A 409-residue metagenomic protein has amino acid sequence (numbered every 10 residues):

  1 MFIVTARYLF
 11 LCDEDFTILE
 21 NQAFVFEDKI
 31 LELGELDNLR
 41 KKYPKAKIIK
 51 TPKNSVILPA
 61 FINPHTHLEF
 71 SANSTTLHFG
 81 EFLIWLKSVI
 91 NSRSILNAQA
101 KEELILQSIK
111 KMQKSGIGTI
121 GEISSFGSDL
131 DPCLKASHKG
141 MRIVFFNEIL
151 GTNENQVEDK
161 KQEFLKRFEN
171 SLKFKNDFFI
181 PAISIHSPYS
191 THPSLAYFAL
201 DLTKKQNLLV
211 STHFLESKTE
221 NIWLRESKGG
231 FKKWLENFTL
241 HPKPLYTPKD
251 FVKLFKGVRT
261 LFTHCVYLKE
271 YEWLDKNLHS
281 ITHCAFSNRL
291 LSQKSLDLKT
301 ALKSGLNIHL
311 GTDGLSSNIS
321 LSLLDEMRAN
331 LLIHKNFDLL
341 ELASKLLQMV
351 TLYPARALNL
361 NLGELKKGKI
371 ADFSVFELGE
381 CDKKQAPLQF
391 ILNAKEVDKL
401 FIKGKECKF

Functional and structural regions predicted by a protein language model:
M1-K42, R356, L360, K405: N-terminal metal-binding scaffold of metallo-dependent hydrolase/deaminase domains
F2-A6, K41-I84, L106, K110 (+1 more regions): Replace "His-x-His-based motif
R7, F24, D28, N54 (+13 more regions): Divalent metal-coordination and catalytic microenvironments
V25, V56-I57, S74-G140, Q162-N176: Alpha-helical scaffold segments that flank or form the walls of functional sites
A72-E103, V144-N147, S217-V258, N330-L340: Active-site gating loops and adjacent loop-to-helix segments of metal-dependent hydrolytic enzymes
F178-H309, L315: Active-site core of metal-dependent hydrolases
K253, L296-G379: His/Asp/Glu-enriched, well-ordered alpha-helical/loop segment that forms or immediately abuts the divalent-metal
I370-F409: C-terminal cap of metal-dependent C-N hydrolases
